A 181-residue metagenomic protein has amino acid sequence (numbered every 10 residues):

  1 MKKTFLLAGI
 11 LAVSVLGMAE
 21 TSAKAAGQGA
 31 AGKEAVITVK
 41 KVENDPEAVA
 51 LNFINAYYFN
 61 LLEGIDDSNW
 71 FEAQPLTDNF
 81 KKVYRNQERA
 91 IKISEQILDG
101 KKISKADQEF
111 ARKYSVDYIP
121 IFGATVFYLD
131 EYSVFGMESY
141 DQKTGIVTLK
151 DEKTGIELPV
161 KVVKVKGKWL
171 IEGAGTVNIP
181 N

Functional and structural regions predicted by a protein language model:
M1-T4: Positively charged n-region of N-terminal signal peptides that target proteins for export
A8-V15: Bacterial N-terminal signal peptides
V15-S22: C-terminal segment of classical bacterial N-terminal signal peptides
S22-K143, V177-N181: Flexible low-complexity loop/turn motifs enriched in small/helix-breaking residues
Y57-Y58, E152-T154: Short, flexible beta-strand-to-coil junctions
K143-G145, G167-K168: Beta-strand-connecting loop/turn residues
G145-E152: Short beta-strand segments that buttress and anchor functional surface loops
G155-N181: Short beta-strand edge/turn micro-motifs at domain boundaries
